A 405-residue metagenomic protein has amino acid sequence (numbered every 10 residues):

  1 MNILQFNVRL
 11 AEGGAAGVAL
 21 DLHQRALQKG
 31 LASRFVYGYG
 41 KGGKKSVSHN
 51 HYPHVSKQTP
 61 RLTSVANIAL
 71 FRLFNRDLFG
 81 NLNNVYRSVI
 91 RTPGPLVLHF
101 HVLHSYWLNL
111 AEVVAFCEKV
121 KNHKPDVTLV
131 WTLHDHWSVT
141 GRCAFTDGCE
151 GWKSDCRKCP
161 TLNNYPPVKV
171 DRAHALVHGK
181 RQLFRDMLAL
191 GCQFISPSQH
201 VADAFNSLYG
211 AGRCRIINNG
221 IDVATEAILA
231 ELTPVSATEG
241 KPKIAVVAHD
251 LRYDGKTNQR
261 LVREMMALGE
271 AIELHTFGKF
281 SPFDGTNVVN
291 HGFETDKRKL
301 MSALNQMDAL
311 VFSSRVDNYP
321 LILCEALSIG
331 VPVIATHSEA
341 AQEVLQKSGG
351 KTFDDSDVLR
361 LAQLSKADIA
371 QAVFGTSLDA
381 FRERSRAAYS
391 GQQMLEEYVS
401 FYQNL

Functional and structural regions predicted by a protein language model:
K153-F194: Membrane-proximal helix-turn-helix segments that form the acceptor-binding/catalytic region of lipid-linked
H200, G220: Carbohydrate-associated surface elements
L232, S356, R360-Q363, V373-N404: A charged, aromatic-enriched C-terminal amphipathic alpha-helix characteristic of glycosyltransferases across folds
A237-K279: Conserved catalytic-core segment of nucleotide-activated headgroup transferases in glycan assembly
S302-M307: Short alpha-helical donor nucleotide-sugar binding micro-motif in glycosyltransferases
R315: Aromatic "clamp/platform" in nucleotide-sugar-dependent glycosyltransferases that forms part of the donor/acceptor
P332-A335: Short hydrophobic beta-strand element within catalytic cores of glycosyltransferases and related nucleotide-activated
Q342-I369: Change "using UDP/GDP/dTDP sugars" to "using nucleotide sugars
